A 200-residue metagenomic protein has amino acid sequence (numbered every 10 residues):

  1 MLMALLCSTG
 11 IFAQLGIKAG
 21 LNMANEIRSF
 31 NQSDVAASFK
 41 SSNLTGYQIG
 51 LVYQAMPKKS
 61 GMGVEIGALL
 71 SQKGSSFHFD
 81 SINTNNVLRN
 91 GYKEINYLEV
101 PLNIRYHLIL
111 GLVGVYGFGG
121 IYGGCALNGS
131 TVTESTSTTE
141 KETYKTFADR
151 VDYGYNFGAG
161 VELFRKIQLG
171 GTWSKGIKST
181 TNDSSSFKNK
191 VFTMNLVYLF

Functional and structural regions predicted by a protein language model:
M1-K18, L196, F200: Bacterial Sec-dependent N-terminal signal peptides
I11, A55-K59, L108-G111, L163-R165 (+1 more regions): Outer-membrane beta-barrel strand-turn architecture
A13, N43-Y47, E94-V100, V113 (+2 more regions): Residues that define the transmembrane beta-barrel architecture of outer-membrane proteins
A13-Q54, L112-G114, A126, S135-S137 (+1 more regions): Short glycine/proline- and aromatic-enriched beta-strand/turn motifs that initiate or cap beta-hairpins
L15, S60-V64, L112, R165-G171: Repeated loop/turn-to-beta-strand initiation elements of outer-membrane beta-barrel proteins
L21-N25, A55, L70-G74, E99 (+4 more regions): Transmembrane beta-strands of outer-membrane beta-barrel pores
E26-S41, Q72-I95, L127-D149, S179-F187: Flexible, solvent-exposed loop segments that connect beta-strands
V161, K188-F200: Outer-membrane beta-barrel "beta-signal"
